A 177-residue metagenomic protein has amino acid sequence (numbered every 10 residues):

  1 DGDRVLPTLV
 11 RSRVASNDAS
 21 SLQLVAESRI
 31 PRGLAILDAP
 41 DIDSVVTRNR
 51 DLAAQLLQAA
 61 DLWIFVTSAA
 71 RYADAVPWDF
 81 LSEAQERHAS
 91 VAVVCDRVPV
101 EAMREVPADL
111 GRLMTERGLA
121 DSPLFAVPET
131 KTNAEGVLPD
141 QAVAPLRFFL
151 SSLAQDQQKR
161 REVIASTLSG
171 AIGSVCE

Functional and structural regions predicted by a protein language model:
D1-E162: Globular "head" domains of long coiled-coil molecular machines
Q155-E177: C-terminal helical "lid" subdomain and adjoining coupling/linker elements of P-loop NTPases
